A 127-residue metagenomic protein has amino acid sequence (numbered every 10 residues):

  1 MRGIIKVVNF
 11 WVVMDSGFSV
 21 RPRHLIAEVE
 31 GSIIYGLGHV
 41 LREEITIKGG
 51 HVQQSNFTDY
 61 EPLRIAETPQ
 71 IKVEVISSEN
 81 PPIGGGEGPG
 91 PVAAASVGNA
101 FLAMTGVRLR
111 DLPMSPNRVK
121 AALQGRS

Functional and structural regions predicted by a protein language model:
M1-S127: Cofactor-binding beta-sheet edge motifs in enzyme active sites
